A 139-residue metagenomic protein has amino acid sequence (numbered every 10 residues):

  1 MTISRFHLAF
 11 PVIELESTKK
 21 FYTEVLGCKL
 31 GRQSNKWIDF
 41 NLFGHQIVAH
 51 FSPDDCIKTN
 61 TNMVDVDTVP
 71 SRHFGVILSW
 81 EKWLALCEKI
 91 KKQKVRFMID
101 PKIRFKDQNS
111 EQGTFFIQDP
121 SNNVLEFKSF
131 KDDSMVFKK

Functional and structural regions predicted by a protein language model:
M1-S17, F74, L78, S129-K139: N-terminal beta-strand motif that seeds the catalytic metal site of vicinal oxygen chelate
S4, K36, H45, P70-R72 (+1 more regions): A generic structural signal for short beta-strands and their flanking turns/coil linkers
R5-V12, N41, T61-I90, G113-Q118: Vicinal oxygen chelate
F10-C56: Core segments of cupin and vicinal oxygen chelate
L30, I38-D39, M63-V66, K106-D107: Short secondary-structure boundary/capping segments
S52-C56, V69-P70, F116-N123: Short, structured secondary-structure boundary patches
K58-N62, V136-K139: A short, polar/proline- and glycine-enriched secondary-structure boundary/capping micro-motif
C87-K139: Vicinal oxygen chelate
